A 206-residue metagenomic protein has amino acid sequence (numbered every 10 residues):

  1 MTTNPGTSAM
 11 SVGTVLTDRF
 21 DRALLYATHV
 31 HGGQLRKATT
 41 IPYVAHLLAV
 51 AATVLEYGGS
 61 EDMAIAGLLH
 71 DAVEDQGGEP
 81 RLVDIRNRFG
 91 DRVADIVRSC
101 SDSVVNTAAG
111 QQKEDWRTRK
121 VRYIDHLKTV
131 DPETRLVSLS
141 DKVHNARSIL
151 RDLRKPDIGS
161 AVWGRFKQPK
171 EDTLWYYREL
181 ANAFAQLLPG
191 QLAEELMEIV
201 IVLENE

Functional and structural regions predicted by a protein language model:
T2-E206: Active-site helical microenvironments for divalent-metal-assisted chemistry
